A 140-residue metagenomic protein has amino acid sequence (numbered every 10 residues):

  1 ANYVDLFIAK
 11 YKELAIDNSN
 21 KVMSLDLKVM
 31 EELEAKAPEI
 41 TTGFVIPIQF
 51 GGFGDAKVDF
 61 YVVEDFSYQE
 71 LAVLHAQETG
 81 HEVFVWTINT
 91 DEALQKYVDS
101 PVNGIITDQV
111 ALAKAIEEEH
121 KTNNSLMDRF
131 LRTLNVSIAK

Functional and structural regions predicted by a protein language model:
A1-K140: Short loop-to-alpha-helix "cap/lid" segments that border enzyme active sites across diverse enzyme classes
